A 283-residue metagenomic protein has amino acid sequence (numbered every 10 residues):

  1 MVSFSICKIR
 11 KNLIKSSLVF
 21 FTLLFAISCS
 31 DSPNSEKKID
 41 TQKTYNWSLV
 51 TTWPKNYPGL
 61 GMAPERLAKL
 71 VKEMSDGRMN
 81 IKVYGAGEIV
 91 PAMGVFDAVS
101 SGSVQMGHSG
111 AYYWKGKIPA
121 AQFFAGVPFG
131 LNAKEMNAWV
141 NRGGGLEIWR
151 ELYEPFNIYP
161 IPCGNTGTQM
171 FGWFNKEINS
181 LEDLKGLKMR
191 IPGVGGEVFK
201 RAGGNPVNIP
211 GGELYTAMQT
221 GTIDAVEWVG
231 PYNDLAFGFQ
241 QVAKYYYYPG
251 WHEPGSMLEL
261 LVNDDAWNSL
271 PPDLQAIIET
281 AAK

Functional and structural regions predicted by a protein language model:
V2, C29-M136, L146, E151-K283: N-terminal secretory/targeting leader peptides
V2-S17: Bacterial N-terminal signal peptides that target proteins for export
C7-I9, F20-F21, N34-E36: Low-complexity, intrinsically disordered segments with a bias for serine/threonine
I9, R142-G143: Polar helix-capping/helix-linker motif
S16-A26: Bacterial N-terminal signal peptides
